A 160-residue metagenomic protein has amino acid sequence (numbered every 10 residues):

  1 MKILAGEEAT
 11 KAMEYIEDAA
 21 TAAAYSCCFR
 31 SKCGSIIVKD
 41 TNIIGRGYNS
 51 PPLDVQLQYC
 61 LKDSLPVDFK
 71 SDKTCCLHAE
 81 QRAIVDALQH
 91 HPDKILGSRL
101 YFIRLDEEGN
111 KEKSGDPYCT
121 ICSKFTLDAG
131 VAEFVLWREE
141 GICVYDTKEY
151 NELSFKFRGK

Functional and structural regions predicted by a protein language model:
K2-T10, G45-K160: Zn2+-dependent cytidine deaminase-like catalytic core
L4-K32: Short, basic/aromatic recognition patches
K32-G47, V135: Short beta-strand scaffold segments in enzyme catalytic cores
